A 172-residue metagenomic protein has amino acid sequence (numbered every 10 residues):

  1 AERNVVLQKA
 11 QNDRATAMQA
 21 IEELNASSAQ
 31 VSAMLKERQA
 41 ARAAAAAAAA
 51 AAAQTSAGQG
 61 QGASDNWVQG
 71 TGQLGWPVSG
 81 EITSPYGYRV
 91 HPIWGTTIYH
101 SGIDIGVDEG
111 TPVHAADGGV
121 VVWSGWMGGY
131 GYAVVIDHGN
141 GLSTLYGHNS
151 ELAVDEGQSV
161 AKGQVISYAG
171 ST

Functional and structural regions predicted by a protein language model:
A1-W67: Alpha-helical oligomerization segments with coiled-coil/rod-like character
V68-T172: Catalytic cores of peptidoglycan-degrading enzymes
